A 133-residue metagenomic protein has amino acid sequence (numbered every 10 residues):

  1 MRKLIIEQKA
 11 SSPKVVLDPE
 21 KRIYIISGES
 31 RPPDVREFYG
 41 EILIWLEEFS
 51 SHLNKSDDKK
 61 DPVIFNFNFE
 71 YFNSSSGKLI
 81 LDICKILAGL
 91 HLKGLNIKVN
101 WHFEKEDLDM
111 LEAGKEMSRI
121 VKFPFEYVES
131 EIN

Functional and structural regions predicted by a protein language model:
M1-D18: Short beta-strand/loop segment at the start of cytosolic alpha/beta domains
L17-R22, P33: Contiguous segments within soluble domain cores/interaction surfaces
R22-G28: Short, aliphatic-rich beta-strand segments
G28-S30, E104-K105: Structural motif
R31-K60: A short, well-ordered alpha-helical element
E37, K60-M117: Amphipathic alpha-helical interaction surfaces in cytosolic regulatory modules
E48-K55, G89-K93, R119: Secondary-structure boundary motif
E116-I132: Mixed-charge, glycine-accented linear interaction segment located at domain edges/termini
